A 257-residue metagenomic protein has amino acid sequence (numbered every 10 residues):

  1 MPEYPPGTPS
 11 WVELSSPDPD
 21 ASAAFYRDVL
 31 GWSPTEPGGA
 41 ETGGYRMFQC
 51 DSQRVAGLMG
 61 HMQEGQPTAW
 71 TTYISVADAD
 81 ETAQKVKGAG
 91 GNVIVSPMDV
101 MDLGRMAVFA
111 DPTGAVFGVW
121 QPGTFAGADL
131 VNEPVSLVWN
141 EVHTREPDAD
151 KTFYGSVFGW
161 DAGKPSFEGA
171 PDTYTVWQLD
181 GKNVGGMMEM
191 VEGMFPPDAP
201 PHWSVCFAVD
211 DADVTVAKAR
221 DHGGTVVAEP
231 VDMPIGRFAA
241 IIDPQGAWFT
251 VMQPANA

Functional and structural regions predicted by a protein language model:
M1-P5, A89-V138, G163-K182, E189-M190 (+2 more regions): Vicinal oxygen chelate
P2-P6, S10-Q53, G88, S96-G104 (+4 more regions): Core segments of cupin and vicinal oxygen chelate
T8-P17, R46-M47, H61-K85, R105-F109 (+3 more regions): Vicinal oxygen chelate
S22, W32-P34, R54-A56, G65-Q66 (+8 more regions): Short loop/beta submotifs within extracellular cysteine-rich repeat domains
P37-V131: Active-site-adjacent scaffolding segments
Q49, M59, W120, E141 (+3 more regions): Residues in well-ordered beta-strands of folded domains
